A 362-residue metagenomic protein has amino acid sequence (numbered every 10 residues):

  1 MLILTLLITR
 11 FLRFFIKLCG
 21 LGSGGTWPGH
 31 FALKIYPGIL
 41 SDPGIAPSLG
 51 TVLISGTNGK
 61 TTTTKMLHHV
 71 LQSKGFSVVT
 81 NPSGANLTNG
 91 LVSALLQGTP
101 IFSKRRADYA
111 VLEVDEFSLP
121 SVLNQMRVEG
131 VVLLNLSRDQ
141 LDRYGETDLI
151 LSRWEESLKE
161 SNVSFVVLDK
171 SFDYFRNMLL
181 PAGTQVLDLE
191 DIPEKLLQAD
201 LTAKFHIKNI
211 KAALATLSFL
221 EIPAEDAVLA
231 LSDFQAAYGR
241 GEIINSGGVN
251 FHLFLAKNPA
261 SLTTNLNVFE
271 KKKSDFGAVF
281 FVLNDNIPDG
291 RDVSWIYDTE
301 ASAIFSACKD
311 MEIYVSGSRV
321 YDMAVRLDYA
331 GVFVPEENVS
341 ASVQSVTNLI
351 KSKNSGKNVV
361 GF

Functional and structural regions predicted by a protein language model:
I3-T184: Phosphate-binding loop of NTP-binding sites
L49, V132-V249: Acidic, Mg2+-coordinating active-site environments of NTP-dependent enzymes
L67, L71, L91-L95, I210-L220 (+1 more regions): Buried hydrophobic packing segments
Q125-R127, S157-N162, L179-P181, K272-D275 (+2 more regions): Short, conserved loop/helix-junction motifs that constitute active-site signature segments in enzyme catalytic cores
P181-E190, L196-A199, F254, L327-V343: Active-site regions of enzymes building and remodeling cell-envelope glycoconjugates
N250-A256: Active-site-proximal beta-strand elements of phosphoester/diester hydrolases
A256-V339: Active-site beta-alpha connecting loops in nucleotide-dependent enzymes
Y321-L327, V334-F362: Generic C-terminus detector
